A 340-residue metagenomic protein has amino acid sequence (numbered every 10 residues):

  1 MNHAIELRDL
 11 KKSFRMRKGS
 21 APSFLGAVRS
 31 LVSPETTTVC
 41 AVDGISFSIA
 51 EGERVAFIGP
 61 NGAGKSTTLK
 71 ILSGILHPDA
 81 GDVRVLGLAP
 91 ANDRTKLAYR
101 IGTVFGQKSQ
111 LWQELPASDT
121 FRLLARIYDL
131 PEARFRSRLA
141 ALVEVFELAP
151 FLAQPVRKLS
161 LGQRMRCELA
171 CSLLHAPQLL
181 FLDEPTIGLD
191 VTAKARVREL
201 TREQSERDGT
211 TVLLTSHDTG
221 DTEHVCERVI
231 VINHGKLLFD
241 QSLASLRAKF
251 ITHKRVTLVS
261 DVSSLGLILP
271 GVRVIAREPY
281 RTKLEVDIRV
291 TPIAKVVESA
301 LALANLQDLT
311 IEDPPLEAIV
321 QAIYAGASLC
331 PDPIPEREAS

Functional and structural regions predicted by a protein language model:
S23-L31, R122, R126, A133-F151: Conserved ABC ATPase "signature" region
A176: Conserved catalytic motifs of ABC-family nucleotide-binding domains
L180-E184: Catalytic Walker B motif of ABC-type/P-loop ATPase nucleotide-binding domains
R198-D287: ABC transporter nucleotide-binding domain
K254-G326: Short, charged/small-residue-rich alpha-helical element at the C-terminal edge of ABC transporter nucleotide-binding
